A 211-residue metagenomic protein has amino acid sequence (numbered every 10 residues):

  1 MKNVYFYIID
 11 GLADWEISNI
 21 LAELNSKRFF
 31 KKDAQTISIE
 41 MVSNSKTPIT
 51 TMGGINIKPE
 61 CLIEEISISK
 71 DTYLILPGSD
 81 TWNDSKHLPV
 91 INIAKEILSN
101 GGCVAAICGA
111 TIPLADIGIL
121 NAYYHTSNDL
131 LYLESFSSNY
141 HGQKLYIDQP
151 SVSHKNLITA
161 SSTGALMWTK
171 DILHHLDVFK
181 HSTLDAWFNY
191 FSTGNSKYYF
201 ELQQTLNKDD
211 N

Functional and structural regions predicted by a protein language model:
K2-Y7, L12-A13, N19, S26-S45 (+3 more regions): Active-site-adjacent pocket-lining segments in enzyme domains
M52: A short, charged, and often flexible helix/loop element on the N-terminal side of the glycosyltransferase catalytic
